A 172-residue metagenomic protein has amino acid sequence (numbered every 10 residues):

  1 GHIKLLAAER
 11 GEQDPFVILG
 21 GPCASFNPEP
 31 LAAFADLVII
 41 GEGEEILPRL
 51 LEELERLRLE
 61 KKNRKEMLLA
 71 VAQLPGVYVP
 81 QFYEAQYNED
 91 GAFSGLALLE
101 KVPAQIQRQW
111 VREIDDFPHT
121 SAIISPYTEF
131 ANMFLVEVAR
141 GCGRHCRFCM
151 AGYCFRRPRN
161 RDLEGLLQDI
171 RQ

Functional and structural regions predicted by a protein language model:
G1-L99: Glycine-rich beta-alpha loop elements in corrinoid/cobalamin-binding modules across cobalamin-dependent enzymes
L6-E9, E44, V102-R108, F117-P118 (+1 more regions): A generic short-segment signal for beta-strand/edge and adjacent turn/coil regions
K61, Q105-R108, P158-N160: Short, exposed beta-strand "edge-strand" segments with a Pro/Gly-rich flavor and a Y/T-containing core
V79-E84, N88, F93, A97-M133: Ferredoxin-type iron-sulfur electron-transfer modules and their immediate structural context
R112-Q172: Radical SAM [4Fe-4S] cluster-binding motif and immediate context
